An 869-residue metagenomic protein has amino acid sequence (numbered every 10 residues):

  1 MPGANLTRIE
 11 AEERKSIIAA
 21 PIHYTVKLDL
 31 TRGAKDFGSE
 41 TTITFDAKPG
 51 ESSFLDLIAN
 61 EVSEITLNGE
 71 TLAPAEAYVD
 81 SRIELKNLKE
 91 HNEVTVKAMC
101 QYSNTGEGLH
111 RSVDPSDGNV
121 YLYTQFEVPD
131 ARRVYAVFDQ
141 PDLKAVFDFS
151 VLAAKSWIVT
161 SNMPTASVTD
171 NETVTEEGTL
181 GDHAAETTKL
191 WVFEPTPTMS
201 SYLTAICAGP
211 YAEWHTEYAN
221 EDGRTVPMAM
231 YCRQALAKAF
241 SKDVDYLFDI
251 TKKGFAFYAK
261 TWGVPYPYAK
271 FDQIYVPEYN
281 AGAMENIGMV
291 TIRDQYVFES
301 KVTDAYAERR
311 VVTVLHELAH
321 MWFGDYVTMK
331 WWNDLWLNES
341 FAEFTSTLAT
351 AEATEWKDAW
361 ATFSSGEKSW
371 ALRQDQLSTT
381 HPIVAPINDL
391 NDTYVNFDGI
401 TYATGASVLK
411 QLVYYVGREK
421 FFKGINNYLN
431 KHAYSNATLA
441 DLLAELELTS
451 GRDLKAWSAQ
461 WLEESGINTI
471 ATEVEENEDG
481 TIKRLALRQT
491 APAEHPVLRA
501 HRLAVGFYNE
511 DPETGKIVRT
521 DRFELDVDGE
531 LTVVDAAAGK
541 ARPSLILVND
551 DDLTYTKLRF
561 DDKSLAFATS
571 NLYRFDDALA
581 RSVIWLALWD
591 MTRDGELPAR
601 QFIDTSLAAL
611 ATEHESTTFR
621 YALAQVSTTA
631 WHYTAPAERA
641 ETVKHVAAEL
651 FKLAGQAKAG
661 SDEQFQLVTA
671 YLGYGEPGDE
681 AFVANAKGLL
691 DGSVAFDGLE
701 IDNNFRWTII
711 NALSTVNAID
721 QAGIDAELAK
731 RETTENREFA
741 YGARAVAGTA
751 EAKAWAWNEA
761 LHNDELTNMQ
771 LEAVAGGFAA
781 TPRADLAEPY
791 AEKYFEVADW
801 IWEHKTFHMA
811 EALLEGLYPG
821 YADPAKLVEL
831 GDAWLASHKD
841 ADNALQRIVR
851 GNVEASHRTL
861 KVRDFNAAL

Functional and structural regions predicted by a protein language model:
M1-G38, P115-Y121, P141, K455-A456: N-terminal, polar/Ser/Thr-rich
G3, Q125, S150-A153, I158 (+6 more regions): Non-catalytic accessory/interaction domains
I9-S16, K97-D148, G209-E217, D552-A578 (+1 more regions): Glycine/proline-rich low-complexity spacer/linker segments in large multi-domain proteins
F37-L55: Ligand-binding face of N-terminal immunoglobulin V-set domains in extracellular IgSF glycoproteins
S39, F126-P129, V137-L315, F344-T347 (+5 more regions): Hydrophobic helix-coil surface modules that form long, contiguous segments used for peptide/substrate interaction
S52-S53, L57-P115, A136-D139, H183-E186 (+1 more regions): A surface-exposed beta-strand-loop module
D56-E61, L143, P496-L503: Short coil-to-beta strand junction motifs in C2/discoidin
F193, D222-E494, Y621, T628 (+4 more regions): Hydrophobic alpha-helical and helix-loop surface patches within well-folded domains that function as non-catalytic
